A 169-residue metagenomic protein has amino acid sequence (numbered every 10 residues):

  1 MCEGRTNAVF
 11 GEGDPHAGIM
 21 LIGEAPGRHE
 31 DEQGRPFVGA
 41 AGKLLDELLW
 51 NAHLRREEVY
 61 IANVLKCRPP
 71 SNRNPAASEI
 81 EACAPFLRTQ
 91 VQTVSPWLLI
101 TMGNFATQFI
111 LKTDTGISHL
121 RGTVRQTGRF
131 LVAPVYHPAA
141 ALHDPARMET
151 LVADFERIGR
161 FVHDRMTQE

Functional and structural regions predicted by a protein language model:
M1-E169: A polyanion-binding, active-site-adjacent surface
